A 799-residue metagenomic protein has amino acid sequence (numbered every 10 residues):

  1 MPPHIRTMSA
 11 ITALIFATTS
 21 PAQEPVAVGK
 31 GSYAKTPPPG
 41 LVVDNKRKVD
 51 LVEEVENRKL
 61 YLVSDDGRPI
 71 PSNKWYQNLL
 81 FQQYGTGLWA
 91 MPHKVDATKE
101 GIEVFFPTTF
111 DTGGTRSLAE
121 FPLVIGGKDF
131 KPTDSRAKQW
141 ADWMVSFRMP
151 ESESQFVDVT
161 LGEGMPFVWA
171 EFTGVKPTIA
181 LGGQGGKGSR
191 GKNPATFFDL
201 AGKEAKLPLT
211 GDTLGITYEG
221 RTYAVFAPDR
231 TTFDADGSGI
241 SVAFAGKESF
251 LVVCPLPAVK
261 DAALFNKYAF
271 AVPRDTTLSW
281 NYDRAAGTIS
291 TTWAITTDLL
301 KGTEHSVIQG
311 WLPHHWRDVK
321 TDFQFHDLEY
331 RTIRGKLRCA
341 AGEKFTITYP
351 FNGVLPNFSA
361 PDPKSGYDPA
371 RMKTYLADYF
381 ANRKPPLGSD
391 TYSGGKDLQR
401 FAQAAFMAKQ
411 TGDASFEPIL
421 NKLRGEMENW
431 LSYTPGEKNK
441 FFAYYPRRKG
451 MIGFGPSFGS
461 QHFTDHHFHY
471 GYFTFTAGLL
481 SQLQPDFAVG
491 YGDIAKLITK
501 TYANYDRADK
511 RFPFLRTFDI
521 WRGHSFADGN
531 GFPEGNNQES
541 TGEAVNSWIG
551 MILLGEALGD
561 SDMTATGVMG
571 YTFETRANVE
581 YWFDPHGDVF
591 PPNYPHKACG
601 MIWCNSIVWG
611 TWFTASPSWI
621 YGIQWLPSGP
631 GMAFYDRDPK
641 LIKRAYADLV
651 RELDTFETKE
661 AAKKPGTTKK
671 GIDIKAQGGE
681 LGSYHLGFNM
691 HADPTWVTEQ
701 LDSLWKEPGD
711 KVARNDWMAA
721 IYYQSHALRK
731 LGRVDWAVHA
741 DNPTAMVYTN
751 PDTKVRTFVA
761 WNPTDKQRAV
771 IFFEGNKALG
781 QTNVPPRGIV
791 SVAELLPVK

Functional and structural regions predicted by a protein language model:
M1-S9: Bacterial N-terminal signal peptides that target proteins for export
S9-A17: Bacterial N-terminal signal peptides
Q23-D465, Y505, D509-G523, A527 (+2 more regions): Ser/Thr/Asn(+Pro)-rich, low-complexity disordered segments
G388-A408, S460-T499, S540-W548: Aromatic-rich carbohydrate-recognition surfaces in CAZymes
P418-N421, V489-I494, A565: Short sequence/structural elements of tandem HEAT/ARM alpha-solenoid repeats
L479, V489-K496, K500-T517, L553: Alpha-helical scaffolds that organize eukaryotic protein assemblies
D493-Y502, M563-E574, N578: Short secondary-structure subsegments characteristic of cysteine-rich extracellular domains
T541-E574: Active-site neighborhood of glycoside hydrolase catalytic domains
